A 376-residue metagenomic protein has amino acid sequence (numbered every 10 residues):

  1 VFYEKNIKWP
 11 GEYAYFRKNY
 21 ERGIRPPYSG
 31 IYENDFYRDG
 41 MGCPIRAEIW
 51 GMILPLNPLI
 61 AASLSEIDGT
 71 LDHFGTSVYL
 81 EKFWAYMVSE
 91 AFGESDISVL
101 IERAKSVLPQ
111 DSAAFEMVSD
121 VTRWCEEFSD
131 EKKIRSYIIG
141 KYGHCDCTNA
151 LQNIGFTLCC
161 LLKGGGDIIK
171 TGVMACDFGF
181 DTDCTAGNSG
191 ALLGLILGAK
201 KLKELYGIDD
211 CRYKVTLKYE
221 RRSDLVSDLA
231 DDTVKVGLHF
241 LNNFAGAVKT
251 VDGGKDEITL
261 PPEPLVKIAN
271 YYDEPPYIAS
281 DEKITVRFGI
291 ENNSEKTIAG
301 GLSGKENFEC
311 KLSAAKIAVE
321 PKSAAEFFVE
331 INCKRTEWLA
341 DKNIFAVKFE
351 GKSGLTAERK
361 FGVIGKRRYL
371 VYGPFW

Functional and structural regions predicted by a protein language model:
R17-R38, A47-N57, E66-L71, A85-G179: Accessory "access/gating" subregions that flank catalytic or transport cores
W84, F156-G237: Catalytic phosphate/nucleotide-handling subdomain of diverse soluble enzymes
S223-Y272: Catalytic cores of secreted or luminal carbohydrate-active enzymes
P275-E282: Short, solvent-exposed loop/linker segments at the N-terminal edge of repeated beta-sheet extracellular domains
G289-S294: Asparagine-centered strand-capping/turn motif at beta-strand->loop junctions
K296-S303: Short, hydrophobic/aromatic beta-strand segments
F308-T336: Intrinsically disordered, low-complexity Pro/Gly/Ser/Thr-rich segments with frequent PxxP/GP/PP motifs and embedded
R335-F375: Terminal connector regions
